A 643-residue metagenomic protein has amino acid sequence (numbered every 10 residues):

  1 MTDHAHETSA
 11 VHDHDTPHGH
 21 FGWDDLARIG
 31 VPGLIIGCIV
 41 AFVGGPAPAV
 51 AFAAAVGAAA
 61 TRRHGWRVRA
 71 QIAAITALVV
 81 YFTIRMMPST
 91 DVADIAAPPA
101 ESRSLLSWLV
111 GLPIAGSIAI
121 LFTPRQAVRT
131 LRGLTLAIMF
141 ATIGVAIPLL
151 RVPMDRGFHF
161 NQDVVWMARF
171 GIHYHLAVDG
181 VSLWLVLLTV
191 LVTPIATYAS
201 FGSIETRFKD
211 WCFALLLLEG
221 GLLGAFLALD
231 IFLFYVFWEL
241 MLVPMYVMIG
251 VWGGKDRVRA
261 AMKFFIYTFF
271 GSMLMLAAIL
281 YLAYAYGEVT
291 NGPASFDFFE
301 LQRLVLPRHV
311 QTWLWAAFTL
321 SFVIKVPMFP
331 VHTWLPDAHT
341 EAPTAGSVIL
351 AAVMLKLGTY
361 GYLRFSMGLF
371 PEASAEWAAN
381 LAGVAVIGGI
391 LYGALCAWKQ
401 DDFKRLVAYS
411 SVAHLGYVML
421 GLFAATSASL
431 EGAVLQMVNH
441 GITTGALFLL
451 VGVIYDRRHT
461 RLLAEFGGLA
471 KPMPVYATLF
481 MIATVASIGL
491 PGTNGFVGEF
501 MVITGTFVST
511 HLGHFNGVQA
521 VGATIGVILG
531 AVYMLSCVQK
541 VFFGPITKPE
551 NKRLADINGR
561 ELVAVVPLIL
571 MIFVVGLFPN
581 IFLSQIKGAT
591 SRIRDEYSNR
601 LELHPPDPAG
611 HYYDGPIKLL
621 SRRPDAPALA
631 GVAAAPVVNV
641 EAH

Functional and structural regions predicted by a protein language model:
T2-F42, P46-A51, A59-L105, I120-F213 (+3 more regions): Transmembrane helix-loop-helix hairpins at membrane boundaries of multipass inner-membrane proteins
G19-D24, W66-A70, R125-T142, G202-L217 (+8 more regions): Membrane-interfacial loop-to-helix junctions in multi-pass inner-membrane proteins
F21, K471-V475, M534-H643: Cytoplasmic/organellar membrane-interface segments at the starts of transmembrane helices in multi-pass inner-membrane
V50-A60, S107-F122, L136-L149, V186-S200 (+6 more regions): Central hydrophobic cores of alpha-helical transmembrane segments in multi-pass inner-membrane proteins across all
V92-I95, P99, R151-H173, M273-H332 (+7 more regions): Juxtamembrane/interfacial segments at transmembrane-helix boundaries in multi-pass membrane proteins
Q126-L131, W211-V310, I324, C396-Y409 (+1 more regions): Alpha-helical multi-pass transmembrane bundles of energy-transducing inner-membrane proteins
A177, L223-L229, L363-A378, V418-V434 (+2 more regions): Helix-coil boundary and interhelical linker segments in multi-pass alpha-helical membrane proteins
F329, T444-F448, G517-R553: Predominantly late transmembrane helices and immediately cytosolic-facing juxtamembrane segments
